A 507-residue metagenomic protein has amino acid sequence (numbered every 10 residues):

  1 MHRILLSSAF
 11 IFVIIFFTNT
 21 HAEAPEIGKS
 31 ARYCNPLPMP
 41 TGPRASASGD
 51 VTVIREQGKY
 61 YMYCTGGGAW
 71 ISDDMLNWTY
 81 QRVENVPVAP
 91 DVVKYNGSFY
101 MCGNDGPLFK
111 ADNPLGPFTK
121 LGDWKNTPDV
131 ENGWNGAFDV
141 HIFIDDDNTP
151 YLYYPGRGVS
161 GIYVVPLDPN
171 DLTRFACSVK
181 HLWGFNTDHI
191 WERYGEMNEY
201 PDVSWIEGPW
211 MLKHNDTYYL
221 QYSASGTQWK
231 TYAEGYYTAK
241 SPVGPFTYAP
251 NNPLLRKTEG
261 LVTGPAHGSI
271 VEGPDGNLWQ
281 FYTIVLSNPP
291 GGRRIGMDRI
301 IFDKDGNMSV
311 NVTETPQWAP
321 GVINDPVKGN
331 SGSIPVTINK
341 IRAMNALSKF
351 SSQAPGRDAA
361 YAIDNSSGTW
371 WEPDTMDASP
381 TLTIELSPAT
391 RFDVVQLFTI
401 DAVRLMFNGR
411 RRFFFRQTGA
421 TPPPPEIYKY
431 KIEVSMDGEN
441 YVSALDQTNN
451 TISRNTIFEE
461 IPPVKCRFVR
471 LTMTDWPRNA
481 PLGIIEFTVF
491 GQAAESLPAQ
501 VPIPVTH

Functional and structural regions predicted by a protein language model:
M1-I4: Positively charged n-region of N-terminal signal peptides that target proteins for export
S7-F16: Bacterial N-terminal signal peptides
N19-H21: Sec/Tat signal peptide C-region and signal peptidase I cleavage site
E23-A31, D325-A343, G491-H507: Low-complexity, Pro/Thr/Ser/Gly/Ala-rich linker/spacer regions in secreted, extracellular modular proteins
E23-P201, K213-G260, D275, Y282-V327 (+1 more regions): Beta-rich carbohydrate-recognition and catalytic domains
Y163-R174, V327-D364: Predominantly extracellular/luminal regions of secreted and cell-surface proteins, especially disulfide-bonded
D364-S443, S453-T506: Aromatic, loop-rich ligand-recognition surfaces of beta-strand-rich domains
Q447-T451: Short beta-strand segments within Ig-like beta-sandwich modules, predominantly Fibronectin type-III
